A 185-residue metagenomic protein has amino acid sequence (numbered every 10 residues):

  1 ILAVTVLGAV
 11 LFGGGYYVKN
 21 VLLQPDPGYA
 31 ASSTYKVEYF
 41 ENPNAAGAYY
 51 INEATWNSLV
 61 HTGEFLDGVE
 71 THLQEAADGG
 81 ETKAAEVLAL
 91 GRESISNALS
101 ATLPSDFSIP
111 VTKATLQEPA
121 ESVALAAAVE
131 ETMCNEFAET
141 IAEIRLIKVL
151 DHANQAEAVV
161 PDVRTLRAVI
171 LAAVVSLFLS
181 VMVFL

Functional and structural regions predicted by a protein language model:
I1-L185: Hydrophobic and amphipathic membrane-targeting/association helices
